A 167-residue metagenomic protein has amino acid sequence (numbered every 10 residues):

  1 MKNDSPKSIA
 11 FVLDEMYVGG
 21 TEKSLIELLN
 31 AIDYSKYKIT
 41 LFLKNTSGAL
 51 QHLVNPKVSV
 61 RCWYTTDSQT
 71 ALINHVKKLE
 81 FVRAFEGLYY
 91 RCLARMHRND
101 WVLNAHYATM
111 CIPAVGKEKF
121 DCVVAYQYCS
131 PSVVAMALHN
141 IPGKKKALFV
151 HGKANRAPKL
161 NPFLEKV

Functional and structural regions predicted by a protein language model:
M1-P6: N-proximal low-complexity "stem/linker" segments adjacent to membrane-targeting elements
S8, D121-C122: Structural motif
F11-V18, A31, S35-R98: N-terminal strand-loop element at the rim of the active site of nucleotide-sugar-dependent glycosyltransferases
D14, Q127-Y128, V150-K153: Histidine-centered beta-alpha loop that forms part of the nucleotide-sugar donor binding/catalytic region in diverse
E22-E27: A conserved mid-protein helix/loop that constitutes part of the nucleotide-sugar donor-binding site
D100-V115, V123-G143: An aromatic- and histidine-rich active-site surface loop
T109-K119, V150-V167: Membrane-proximal helix-turn-helix segments that form the acceptor-binding/catalytic region of lipid-linked
P142-K145, E165-V167: Active-site-proximal region of nucleotide-activated glycan assembly enzymes, centered on histidine/acidic-rich loops
